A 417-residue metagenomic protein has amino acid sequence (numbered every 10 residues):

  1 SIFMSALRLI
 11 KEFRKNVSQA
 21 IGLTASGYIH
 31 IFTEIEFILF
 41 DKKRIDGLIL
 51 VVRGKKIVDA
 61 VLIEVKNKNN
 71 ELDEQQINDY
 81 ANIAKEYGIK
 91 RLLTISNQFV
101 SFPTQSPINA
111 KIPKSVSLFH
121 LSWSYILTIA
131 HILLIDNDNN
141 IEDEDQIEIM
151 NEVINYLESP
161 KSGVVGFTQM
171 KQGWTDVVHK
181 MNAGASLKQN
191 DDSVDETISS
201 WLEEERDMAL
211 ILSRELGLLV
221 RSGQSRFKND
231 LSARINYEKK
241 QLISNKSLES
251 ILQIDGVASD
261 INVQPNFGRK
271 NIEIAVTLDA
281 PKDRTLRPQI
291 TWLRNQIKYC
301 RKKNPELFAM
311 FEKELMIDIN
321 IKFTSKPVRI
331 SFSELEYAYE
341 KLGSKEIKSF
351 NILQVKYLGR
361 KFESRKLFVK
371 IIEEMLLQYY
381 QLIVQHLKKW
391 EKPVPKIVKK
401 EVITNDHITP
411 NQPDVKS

Functional and structural regions predicted by a protein language model:
S1-S417: Charged, terminal alpha-helix-loop-beta segments that serve as non-catalytic nucleic-acid engagement and/or assembly
